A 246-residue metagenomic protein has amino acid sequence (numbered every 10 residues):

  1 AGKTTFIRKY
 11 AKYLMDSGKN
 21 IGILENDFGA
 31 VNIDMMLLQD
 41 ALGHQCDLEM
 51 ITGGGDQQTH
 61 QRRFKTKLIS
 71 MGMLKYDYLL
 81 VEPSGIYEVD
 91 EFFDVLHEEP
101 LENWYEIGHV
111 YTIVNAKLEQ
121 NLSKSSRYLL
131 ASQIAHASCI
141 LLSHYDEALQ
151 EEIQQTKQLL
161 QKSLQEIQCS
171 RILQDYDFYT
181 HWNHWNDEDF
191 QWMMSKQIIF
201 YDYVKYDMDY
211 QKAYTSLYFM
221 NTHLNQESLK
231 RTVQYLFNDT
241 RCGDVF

Functional and structural regions predicted by a protein language model:
A1-S123: Nucleotide-state-sensitive switch-loop elements of NTP-binding domains
I23-E25, L141-H144: Short internal beta-strands
F93-L96, S125-L130, Q155: "Short basic amphipathic alpha-helical interaction patches in structured regions
V110, I140-L141: Short, well-ordered beta-strand core segments
Q120, K124-H136: Flexible active-site lid/hinge loop adjacent to a nucleotide/diphosphate and Mg2+-phosphate binding pocket
S132, H136-C139, E147-F246: C-terminal accessory "lid"/substrate-recognition subdomains
